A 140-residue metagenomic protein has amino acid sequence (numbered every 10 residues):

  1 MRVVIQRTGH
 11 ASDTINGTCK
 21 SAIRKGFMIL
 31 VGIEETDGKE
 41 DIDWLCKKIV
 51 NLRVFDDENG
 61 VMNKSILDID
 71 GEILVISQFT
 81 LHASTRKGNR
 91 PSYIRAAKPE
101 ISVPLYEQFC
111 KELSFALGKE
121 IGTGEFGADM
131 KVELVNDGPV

Functional and structural regions predicted by a protein language model:
M1-G88, S92, A97, P104-P139: N-terminal, polar/charged subdomain of small-to-medium soluble alpha/beta proteins
